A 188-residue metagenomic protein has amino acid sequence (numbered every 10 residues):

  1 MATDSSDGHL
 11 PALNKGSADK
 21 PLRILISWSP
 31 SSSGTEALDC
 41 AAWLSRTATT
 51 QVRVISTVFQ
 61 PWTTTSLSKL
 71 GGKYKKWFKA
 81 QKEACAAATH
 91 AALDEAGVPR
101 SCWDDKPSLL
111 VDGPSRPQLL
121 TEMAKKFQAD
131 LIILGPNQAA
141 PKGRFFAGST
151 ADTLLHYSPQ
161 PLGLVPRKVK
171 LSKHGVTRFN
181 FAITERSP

Functional and structural regions predicted by a protein language model:
A2-S17: Extended, non-globular alpha-helical segments
L13-K73, S101, Y157, F179-P188: Small/aliphatic-rich secondary-structure junction motif
R23, D130-L131: Structural motif
G72-A87: A short acidic, glycine-rich active-site loop that binds or catalyzes chemistry on phosphate/adenosine moieties
S108-L119: Charged docking surfaces used in two-component/phosphorelay signaling
M123-A129: Glycine-rich phosphate-binding loop signature in dinucleotide/nucleotide-binding domains
L131-Y157, L171-V176: Glycine-rich, Arg-bearing micro-motifs that act as flexible, cationic patches
G135-P136, L162-R167: Short beta-strand elements of ligand-binding domains
